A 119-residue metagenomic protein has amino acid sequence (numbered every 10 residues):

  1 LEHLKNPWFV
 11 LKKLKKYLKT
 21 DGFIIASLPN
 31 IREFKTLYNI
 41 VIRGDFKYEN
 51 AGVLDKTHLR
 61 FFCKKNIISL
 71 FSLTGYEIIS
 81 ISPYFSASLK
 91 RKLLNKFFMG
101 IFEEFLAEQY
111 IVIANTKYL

Functional and structural regions predicted by a protein language model:
K5-K19, F23-Y118: S-adenosyl-L-methionine-dependent methyltransferase catalytic module, highlighting the catalytic core
